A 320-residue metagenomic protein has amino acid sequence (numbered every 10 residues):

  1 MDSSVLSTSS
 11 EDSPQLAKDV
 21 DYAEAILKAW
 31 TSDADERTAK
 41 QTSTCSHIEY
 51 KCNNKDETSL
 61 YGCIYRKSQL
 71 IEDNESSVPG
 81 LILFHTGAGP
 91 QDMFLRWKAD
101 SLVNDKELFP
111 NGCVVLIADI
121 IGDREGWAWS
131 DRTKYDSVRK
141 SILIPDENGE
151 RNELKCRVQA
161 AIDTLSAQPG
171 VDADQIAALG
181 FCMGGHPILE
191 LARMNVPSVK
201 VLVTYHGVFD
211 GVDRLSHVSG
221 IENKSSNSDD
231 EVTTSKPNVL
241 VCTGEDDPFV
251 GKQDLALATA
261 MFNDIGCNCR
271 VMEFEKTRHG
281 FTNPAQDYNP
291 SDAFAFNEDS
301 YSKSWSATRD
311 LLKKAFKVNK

Functional and structural regions predicted by a protein language model:
D2-K320: N-terminal cap/leader regions of alpha/beta-hydrolase-fold enzymes, predominantly small-molecule hydrolases
